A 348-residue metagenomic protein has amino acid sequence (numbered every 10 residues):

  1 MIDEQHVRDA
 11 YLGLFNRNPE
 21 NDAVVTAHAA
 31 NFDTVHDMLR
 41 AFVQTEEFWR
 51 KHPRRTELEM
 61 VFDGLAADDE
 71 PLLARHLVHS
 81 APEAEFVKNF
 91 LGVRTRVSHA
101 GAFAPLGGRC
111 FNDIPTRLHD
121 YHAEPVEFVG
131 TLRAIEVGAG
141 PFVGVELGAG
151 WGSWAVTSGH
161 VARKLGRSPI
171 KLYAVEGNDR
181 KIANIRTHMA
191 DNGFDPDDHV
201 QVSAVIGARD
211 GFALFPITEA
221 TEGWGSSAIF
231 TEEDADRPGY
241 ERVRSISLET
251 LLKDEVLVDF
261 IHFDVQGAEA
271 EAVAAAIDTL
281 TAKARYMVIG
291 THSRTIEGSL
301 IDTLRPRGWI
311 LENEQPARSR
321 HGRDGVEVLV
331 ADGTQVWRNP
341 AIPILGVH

Functional and structural regions predicted by a protein language model:
M1-R55: Composition-driven recognition of low-complexity segments enriched in small/aliphatic/hydroxylated residues
D33-T34, F48-H348: Phosphate/nucleotide-binding beta-alpha loop and adjacent structural elements of enzyme active sites
